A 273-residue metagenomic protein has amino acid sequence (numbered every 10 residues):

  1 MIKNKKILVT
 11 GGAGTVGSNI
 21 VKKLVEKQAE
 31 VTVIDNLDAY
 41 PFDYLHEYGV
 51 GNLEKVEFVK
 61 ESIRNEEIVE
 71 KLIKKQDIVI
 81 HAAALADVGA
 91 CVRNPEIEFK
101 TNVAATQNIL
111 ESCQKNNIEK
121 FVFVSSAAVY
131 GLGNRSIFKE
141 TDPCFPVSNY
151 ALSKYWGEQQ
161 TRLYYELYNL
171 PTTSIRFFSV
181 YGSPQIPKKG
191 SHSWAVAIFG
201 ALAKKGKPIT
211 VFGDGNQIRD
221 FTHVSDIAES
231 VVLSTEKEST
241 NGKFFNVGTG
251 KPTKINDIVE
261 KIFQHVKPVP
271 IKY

Functional and structural regions predicted by a protein language model:
M1-F178: N-terminal Rossmann-like NAD(P)+-binding domain of SDR-like oxidoreductases, especially those catalyzing
I20, A203-Y273: C-terminal substrate-binding subdomain of Rossmann-fold SDR/epimerase-dehydratase oxidoreductases
T106, V196-A197, I255, V259: A general structural signal for well-ordered alpha-helical segments in protein cores
L132-N134, S183-I186: Short beta-loop-alpha junction of Rossmann-like oxidoreductase domains
P146-S153, F177, K188, H192-V196 (+1 more regions): The catalytic Tyr-centered alpha-helix of NAD(P)H-dependent dehydrogenases
W156, Q160, Y164, F199 (+2 more regions): Hydrophobic alpha-helix immediately C-terminal to the catalytic Tyr-X-X-X-Lys motif of short-chain
F177, G182, V211-G213: Short beta-strands and strand-loop turn motifs
